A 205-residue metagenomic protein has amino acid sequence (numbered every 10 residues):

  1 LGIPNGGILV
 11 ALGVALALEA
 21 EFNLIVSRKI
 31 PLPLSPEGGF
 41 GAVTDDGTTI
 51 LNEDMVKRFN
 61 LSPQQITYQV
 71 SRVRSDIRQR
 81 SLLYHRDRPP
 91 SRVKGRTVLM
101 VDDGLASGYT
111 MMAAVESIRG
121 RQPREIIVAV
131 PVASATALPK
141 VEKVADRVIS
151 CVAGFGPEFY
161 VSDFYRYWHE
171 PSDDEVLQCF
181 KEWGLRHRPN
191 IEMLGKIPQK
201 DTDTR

Functional and structural regions predicted by a protein language model:
L1-R205: PRPP-associated nucleotide enzymes
